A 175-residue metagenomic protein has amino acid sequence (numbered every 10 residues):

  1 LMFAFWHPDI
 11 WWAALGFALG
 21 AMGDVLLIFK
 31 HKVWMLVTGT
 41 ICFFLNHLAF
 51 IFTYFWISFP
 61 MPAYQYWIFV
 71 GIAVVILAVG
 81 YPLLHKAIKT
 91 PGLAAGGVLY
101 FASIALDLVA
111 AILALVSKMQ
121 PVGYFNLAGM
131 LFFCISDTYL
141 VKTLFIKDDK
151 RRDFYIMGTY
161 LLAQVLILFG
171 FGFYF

Functional and structural regions predicted by a protein language model:
L1-F175: Polytopic alpha-helical membrane-helix bundles and their juxtamembrane interface segments in multi-pass membrane
